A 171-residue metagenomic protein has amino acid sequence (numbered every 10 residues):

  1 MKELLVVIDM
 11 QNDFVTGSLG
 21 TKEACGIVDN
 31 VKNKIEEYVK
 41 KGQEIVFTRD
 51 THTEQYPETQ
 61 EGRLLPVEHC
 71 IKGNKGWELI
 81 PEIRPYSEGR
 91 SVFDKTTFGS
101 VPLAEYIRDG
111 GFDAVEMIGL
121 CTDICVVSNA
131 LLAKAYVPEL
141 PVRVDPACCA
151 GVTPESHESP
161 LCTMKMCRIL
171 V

Functional and structural regions predicted by a protein language model:
M1-V92, R143, E158, C162-K165 (+1 more regions): Active-site acidic carboxylates
S18, P57-T59, L103-E105, S128-A130 (+1 more regions): Short, well-ordered secondary-structure micro-motifs
N33-E37, V127-A135: Histidine-anchored nucleotide/phosphate-binding helix
K40-K41, D109, A135-V137: Short, conserved loop/helix-junction motifs that constitute active-site signature segments in enzyme catalytic cores
H52-E54, G76, F98-V101, C149-G151: Short, catalytically relevant binding-site loops at active-site mouths
G73-T122: Internal catalytic-core helix/loop-beta-alpha segment that presents or stabilizes conserved functional determinants
E116-L120, P141-T153: A short glycine-rich beta-strand->turn/loop micro-motif centered on a GG-aromatic cluster
A133, C149-L161: Structured adenosyl-cofactor binding patch, chiefly the S-adenosyl-L-methionine
